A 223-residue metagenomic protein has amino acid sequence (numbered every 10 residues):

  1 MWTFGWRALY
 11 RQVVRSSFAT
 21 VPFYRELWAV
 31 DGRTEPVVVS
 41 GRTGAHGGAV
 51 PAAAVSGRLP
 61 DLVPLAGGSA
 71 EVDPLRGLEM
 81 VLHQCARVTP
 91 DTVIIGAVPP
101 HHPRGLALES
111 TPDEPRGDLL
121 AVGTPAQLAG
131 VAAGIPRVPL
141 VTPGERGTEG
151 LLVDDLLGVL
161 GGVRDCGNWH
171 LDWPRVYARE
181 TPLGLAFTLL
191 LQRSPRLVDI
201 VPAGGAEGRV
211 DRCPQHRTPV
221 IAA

Functional and structural regions predicted by a protein language model:
M1-F23, V81-A223: Active-site glycine/GP-rich loop and adjacent strand/helix microenvironment that borders small-molecule binding pockets
M1-I94: Active-site diphosphate/adenylate-binding microenvironment
